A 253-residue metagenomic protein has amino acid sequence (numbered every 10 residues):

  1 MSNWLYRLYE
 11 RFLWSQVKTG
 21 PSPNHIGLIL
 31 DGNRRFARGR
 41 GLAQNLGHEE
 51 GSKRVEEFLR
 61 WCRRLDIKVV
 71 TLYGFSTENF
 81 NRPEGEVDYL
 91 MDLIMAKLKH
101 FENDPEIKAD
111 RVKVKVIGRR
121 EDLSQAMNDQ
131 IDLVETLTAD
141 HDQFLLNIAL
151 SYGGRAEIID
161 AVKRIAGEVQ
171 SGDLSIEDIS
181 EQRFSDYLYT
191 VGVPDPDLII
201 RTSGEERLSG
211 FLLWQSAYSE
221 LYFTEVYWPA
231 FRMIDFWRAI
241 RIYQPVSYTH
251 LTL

Functional and structural regions predicted by a protein language model:
M1-L251: Flexible, compositionally biased loop and terminal segments
